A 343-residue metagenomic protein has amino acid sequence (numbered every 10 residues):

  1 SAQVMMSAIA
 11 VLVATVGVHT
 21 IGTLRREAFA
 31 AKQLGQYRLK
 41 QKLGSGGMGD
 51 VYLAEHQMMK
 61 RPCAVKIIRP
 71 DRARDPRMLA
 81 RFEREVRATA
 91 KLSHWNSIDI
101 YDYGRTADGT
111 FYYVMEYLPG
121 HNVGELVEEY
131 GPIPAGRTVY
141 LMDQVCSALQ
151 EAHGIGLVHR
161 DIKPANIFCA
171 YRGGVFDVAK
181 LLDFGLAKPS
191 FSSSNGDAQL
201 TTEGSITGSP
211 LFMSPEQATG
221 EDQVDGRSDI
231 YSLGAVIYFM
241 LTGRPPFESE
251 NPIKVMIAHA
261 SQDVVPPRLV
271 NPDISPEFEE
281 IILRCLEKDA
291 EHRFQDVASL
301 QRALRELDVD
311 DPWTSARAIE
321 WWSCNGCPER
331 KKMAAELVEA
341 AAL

Functional and structural regions predicted by a protein language model:
R69-K91: AlphaC helix of the eukaryotic protein kinase fold
D102-G104: A short, aromatic-enriched beta-strand patch in the conserved N-lobe beta-sheet of the protein kinase catalytic domain
D108-N122: Conserved short submotifs of the Hanks-type protein kinase catalytic core that shape the nucleotide-binding pocket
N122-I133: AlphaC helix of the protein kinase catalytic domain
L141-M142: Activation segment signature within eukaryotic-like protein kinase domains
C146-L157: Protein kinase catalytic-loop region centered on the HRD/HxD motif
L149-Q150, F168, S209-A341: C-terminal lobe helix-coil module of Hanks-type protein kinase domains
A170-P215, T219-Q223, E250: Activation segment of protein kinases
